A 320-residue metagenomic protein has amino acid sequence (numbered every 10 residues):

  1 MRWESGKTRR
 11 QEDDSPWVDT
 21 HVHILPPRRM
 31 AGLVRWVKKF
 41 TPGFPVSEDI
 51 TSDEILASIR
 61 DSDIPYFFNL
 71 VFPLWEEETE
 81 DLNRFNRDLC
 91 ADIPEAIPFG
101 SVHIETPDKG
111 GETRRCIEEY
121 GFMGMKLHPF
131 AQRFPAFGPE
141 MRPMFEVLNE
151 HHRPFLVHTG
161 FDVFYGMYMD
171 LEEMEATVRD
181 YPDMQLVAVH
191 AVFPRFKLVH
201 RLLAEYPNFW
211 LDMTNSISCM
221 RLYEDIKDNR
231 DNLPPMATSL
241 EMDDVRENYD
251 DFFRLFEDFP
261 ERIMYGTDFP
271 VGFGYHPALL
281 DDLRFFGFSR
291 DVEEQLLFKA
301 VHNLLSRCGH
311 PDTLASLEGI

Functional and structural regions predicted by a protein language model:
M1-T20, R29-Y66, R115, D250-R254 (+2 more regions): Mid-to-C-terminal alpha-helical segments outside catalytic/metal-binding sites
D14, H23-T51, S62-P65, Y206-W210 (+1 more regions): Active-site gating loops and adjacent loop-to-helix segments of metal-dependent hydrolytic enzymes
H21, F67, N86, P98 (+6 more regions): Divalent metal-coordination and catalytic microenvironments
H21-P27, H158, H190: Histidine-centered divalent metal-coordination motifs
I50-L56, D81-N86, K109-E112, L171-M174 (+2 more regions): Alpha-helical scaffolding within the catalytic cores of extracellular/periplasmic polymer-degrading hydrolases
Y66, L74-M169, S218: Active-site gating/metal-coordination segments in enzymes
T79-A91, P182, F209-W210, L279-G287: Short, electropositive alpha-helical surface patch
M123-G124, F137-M264, E318-I320: Catalytic pocket-lining loop regions of alpha/beta-barrel enzymes, especially the amidohydrolase/enolase/GH5 lineages
